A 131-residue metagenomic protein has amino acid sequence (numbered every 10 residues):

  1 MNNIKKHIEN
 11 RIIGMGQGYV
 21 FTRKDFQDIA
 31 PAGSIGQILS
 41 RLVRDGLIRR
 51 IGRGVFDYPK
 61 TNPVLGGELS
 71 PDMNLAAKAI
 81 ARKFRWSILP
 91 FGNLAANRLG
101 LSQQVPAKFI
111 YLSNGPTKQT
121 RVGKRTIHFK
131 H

Functional and structural regions predicted by a protein language model:
N2-A79: Short beta-edge/loop segments at beta->alpha junctions of small alpha/beta modules that act as binding/recognition
K60-H131: Nucleic-acid-binding surface
